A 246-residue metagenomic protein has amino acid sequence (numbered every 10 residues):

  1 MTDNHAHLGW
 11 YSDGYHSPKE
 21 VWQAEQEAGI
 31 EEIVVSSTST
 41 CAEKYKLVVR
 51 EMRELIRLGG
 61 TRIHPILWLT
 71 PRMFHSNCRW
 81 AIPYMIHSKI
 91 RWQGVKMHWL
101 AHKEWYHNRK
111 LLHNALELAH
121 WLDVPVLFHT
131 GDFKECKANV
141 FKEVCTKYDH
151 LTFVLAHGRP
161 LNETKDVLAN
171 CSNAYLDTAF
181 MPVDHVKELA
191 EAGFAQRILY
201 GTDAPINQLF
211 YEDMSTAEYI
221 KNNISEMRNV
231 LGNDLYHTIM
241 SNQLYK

Functional and structural regions predicted by a protein language model:
M1-N4, V34-S37, I66-W68, K96 (+3 more regions): Active-site neighborhood of phospho(di)ester-bond hydrolases with catalytic His/Asp-centered motifs
M1-Y11, L127-G131, A156: Histidine-centered catalytic micro-motifs
T2-N4, Y15-S36, H120, A195-Q196 (+1 more regions): Mid-to-C-terminal alpha-helical segments outside catalytic/metal-binding sites
N4-H7, D13, K19-E43, R62-T70 (+2 more regions): Divalent metal-dependent hydrolysis catalytic cores, especially in the metallo-beta-lactamase
W10-H16, S39-L47, T70-C78, H102-H107 (+2 more regions): Acidic-and-aromatic substrate-binding clefts and catalytic sites of carbohydrate-active enzymes
S12-Y15, L47, C136-K142, T164-N170 (+2 more regions): Histidine/acidic-residue-rich catalytic or RNA/ligand-binding cores of hydrolases and nuclease-related proteins
E31-E32, K46-P125, S172-Y175, L189: Active-site gating/metal-coordination segments in enzymes
E104-L199: Catalytic pocket-lining loop regions of alpha/beta-barrel enzymes, especially the amidohydrolase/enolase/GH5 lineages
